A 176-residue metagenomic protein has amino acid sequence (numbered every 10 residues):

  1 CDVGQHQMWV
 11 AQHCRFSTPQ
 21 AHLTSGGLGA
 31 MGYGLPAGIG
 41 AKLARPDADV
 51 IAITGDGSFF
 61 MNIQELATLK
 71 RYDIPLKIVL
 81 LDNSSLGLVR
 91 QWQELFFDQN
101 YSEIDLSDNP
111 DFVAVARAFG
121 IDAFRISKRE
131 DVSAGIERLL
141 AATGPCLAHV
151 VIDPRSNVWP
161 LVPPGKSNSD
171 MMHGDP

Functional and structural regions predicted by a protein language model:
D2-Q5: Active-site pocket-lining segments that scaffold enzyme catalytic pockets across diverse folds
W9-P176: Thiamine diphosphate
